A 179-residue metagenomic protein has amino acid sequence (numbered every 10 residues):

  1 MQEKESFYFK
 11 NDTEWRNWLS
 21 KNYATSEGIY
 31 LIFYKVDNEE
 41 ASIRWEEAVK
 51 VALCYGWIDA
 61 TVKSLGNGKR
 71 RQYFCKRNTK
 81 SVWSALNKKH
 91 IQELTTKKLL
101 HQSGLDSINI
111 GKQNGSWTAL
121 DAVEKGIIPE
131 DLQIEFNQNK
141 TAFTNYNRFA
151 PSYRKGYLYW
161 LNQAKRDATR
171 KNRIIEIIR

Functional and structural regions predicted by a protein language model:
M1-R179: Charge-dense, helix-prone N-terminal extensions
